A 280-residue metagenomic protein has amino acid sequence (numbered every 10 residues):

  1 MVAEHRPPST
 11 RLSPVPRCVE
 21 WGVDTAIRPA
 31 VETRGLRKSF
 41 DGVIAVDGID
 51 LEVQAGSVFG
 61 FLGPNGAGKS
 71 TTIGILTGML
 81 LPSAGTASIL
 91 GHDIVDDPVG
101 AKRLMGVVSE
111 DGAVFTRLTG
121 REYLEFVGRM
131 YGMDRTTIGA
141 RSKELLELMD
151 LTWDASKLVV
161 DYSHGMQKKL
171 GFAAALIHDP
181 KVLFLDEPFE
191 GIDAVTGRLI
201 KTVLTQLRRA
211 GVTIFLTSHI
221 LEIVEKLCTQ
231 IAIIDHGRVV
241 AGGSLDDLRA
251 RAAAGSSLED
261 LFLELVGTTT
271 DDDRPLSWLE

Functional and structural regions predicted by a protein language model:
M1-R37, D271-E280: ABC-family P-loop ATPase nucleotide-binding domain
R28-V31, K38-L216, L221-D235, V240-A241: ABC transporter nucleotide-binding domains
M105, L204, A252, L265-V266: Hydrophobic aliphatic residues
R135-I138, T270-R274: Short, surface-exposed acidic
R238-D260: Conserved beta-strand-loop-alpha-helix hinge in the C-terminal portion of ABC ATPase nucleotide-binding domains
G255, E264-D272: Phosphate/oxyanion-binding loops and surfaces in catalytic or ligand/nucleic-acid-binding neighborhoods
